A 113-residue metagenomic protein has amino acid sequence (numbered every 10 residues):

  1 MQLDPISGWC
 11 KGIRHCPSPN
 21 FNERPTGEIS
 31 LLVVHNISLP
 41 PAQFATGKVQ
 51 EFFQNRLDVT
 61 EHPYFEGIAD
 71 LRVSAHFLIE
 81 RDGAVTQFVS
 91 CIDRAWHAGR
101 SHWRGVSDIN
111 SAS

Functional and structural regions predicted by a protein language model:
Q2-E23, S38-S113: Active-site-adjacent loop/helix surface patches within enzyme catalytic domains that shape the substrate-binding cleft
R24-E28: Flexible, charged surface loops at secondary-structure boundaries
S30-H35: Short beta-strand element of the alpha/beta-hydrolase
